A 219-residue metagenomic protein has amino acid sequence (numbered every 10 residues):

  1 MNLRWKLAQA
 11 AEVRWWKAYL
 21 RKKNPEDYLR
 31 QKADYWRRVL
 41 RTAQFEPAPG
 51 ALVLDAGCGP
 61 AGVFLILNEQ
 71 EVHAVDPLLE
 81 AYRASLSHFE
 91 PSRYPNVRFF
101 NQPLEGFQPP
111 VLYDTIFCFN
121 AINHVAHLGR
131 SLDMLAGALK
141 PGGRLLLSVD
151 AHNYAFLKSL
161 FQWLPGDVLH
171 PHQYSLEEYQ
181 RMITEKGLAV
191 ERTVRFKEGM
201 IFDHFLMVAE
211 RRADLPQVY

Functional and structural regions predicted by a protein language model:
M1-E46: Class I SAM-dependent methyltransferase Rossmann-like catalytic core, especially the SAM/SAH-binding loop
L54, C58-G106: Class I SAM-dependent methyltransferase SAM/SAH-binding core
F117: A conserved beta-strand element that flanks and buttresses the S-adenosyl-L-methionine
N120-A121: Short catalytic micro-motifs in class I SAM-dependent methyltransferases
V125-L135: A short, conserved alpha-helix within the catalytic core of class I
G142-D150: Conserved beta-strand signature within the Rossmann-like core of class I S-adenosyl-L-methionine
D150-H170: Short, glycine-/aromatic-enriched active-site segment of Class I SAM-dependent methyltransferases
H170-G187: Short alpha-helix
